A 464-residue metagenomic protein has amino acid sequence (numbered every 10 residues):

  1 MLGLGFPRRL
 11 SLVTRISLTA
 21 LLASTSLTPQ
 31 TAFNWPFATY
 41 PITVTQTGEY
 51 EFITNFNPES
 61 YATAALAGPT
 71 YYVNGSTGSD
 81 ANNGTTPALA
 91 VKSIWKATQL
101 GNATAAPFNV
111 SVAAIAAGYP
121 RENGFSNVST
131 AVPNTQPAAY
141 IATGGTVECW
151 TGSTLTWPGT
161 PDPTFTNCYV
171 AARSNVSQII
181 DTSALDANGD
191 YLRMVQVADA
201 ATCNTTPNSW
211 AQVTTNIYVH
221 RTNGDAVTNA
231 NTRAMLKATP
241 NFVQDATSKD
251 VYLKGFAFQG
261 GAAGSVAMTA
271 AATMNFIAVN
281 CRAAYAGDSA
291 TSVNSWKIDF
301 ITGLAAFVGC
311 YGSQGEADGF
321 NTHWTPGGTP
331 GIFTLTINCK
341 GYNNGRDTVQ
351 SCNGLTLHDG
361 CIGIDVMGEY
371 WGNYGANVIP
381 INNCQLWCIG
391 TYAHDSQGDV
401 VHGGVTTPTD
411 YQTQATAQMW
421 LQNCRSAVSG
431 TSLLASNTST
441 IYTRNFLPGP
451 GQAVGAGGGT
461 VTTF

Functional and structural regions predicted by a protein language model:
M1-P29, W35, F464: Viral virion structural and adsorption modules
L18-K96: Right-handed parallel beta-helix/beta-solenoid
Y61-A62, T104-S183, A211-Y218, T247-V251 (+2 more regions): Beta-solenoid repeat scaffold
G75-A114, Y119, I217: Acidic Gly/Asp/Thr-rich repetitive segments characteristic of extracellular carbohydrate-active and adhesion proteins
N134-A142, I179-D181, S248-G255, T273-C281 (+9 more regions): All-beta strand scaffolds that present successive hydrophobic residues in beta-strands
G159-P161, D186-V219: Extracellular/luminal ectodomains and secreted, surface-exposed scaffolds of diverse proteins
V195-D199, R221-G360, W371-G372, P380: Right-handed parallel beta-helix
V251, S351-H358, M367-N382, W387-C388 (+1 more regions): Low-complexity, acidic Ser/Thr/Pro-rich "mucin-like" tracts of secreted and single-pass surface proteins
